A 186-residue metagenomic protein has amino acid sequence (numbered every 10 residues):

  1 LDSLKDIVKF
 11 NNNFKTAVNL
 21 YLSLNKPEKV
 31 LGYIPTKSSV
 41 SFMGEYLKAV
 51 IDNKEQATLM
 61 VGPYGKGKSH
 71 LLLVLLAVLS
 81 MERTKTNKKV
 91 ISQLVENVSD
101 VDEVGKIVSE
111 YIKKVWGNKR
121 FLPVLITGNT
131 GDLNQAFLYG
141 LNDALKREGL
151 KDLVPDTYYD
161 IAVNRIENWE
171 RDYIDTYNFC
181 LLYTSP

Functional and structural regions predicted by a protein language model:
L1-K66, L72-L73, V78-L79, P123: Walker A/P-loop-proximal flanking segment of P-loop NTPase domains
L73, D132-A136: Switch/connector loops and helix/strand junctions flanking conserved nucleotide-binding motifs in nucleotide-processing
L73-E82, G140-L145: Short secondary-structure boundary/capping segments
L79-F121, E148-D160: Flexible phosphate/Mg2+-sensing switch loops adjacent to catalytic phosphate-binding sites
V124-G131: A short hydrophobic beta-strand->loop->alpha-helix junction that borders the nucleotide-binding pocket of P-loop NTPases
V154, I161-D175: Carboxylate/His-rich catalytic cores and anion/metal-binding grooves
Y183-P186: Conserved small/polar residues in nucleotide/adenosyl-binding loops
